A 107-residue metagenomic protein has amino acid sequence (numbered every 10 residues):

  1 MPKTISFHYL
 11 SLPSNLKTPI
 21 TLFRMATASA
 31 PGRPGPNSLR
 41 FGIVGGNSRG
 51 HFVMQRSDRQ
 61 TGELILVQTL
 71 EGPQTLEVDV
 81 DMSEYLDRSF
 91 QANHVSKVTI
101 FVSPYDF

Functional and structural regions predicted by a protein language model:
M1-F107: Extracellular cadherin-type adhesion modules in metazoan precursor proteins
